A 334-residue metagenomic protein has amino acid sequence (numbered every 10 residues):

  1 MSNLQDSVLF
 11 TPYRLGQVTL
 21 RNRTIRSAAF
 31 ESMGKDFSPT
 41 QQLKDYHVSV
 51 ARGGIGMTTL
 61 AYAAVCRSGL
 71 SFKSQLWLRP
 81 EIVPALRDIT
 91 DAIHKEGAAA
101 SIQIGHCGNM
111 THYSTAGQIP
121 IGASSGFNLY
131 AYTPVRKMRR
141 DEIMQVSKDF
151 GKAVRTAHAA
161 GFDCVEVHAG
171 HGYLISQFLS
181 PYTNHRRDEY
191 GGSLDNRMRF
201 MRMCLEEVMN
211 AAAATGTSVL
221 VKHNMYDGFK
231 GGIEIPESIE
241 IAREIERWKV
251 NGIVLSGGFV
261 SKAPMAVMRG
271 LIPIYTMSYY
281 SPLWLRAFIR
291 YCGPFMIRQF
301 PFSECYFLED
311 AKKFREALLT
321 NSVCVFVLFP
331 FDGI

Functional and structural regions predicted by a protein language model:
M1-I334: Flavin-dependent oxidoreductase catalytic cores
